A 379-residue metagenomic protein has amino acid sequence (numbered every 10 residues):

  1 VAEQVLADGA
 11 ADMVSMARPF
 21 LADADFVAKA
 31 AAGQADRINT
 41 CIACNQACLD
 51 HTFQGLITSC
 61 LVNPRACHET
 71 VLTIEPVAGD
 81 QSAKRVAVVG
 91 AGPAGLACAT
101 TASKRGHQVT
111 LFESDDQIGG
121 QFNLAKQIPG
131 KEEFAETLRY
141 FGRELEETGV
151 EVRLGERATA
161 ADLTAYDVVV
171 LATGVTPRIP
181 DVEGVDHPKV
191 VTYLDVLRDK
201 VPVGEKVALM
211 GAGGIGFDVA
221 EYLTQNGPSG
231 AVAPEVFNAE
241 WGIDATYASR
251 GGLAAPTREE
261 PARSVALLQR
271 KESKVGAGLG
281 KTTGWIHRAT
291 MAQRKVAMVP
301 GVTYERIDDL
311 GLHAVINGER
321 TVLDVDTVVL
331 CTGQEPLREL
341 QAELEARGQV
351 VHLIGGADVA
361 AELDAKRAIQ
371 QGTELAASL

Functional and structural regions predicted by a protein language model:
V1-A32, E144-E156, A161, E205-F217: Repeat-solenoid scaffold signature
V1-V89, P93, C98-V109, Q117: Flavin-dependent oxidoreductase catalytic cores
L6, S82-S114, R153-A161, A165 (+5 more regions): Rossmann-like dinucleotide/flavin-binding elements
D8-G9, A31-Q34, Q127-K131, T283-W285 (+1 more regions): Short, hinge-like loop/turn segments at secondary-structure boundaries
D12, F122-G130, I354-A361: Short beta-alpha connecting loops at secondary-structure transitions that line or flank enzyme active sites
I42-I57, Y166-V182: Helix-enriched interaction subdomains in cytosolic or periplasmic regions, typified by TIR/SEFIR signaling/NADase cores
G120-Y166, G276-V302: N-terminal Rossmann-like dinucleotide/flavin-binding domain of flavoprotein oxidoreductases that bind FAD/FMN
D308-H313: Short, hydrophobic/aromatic-rich segments at coil-to-beta transitions
